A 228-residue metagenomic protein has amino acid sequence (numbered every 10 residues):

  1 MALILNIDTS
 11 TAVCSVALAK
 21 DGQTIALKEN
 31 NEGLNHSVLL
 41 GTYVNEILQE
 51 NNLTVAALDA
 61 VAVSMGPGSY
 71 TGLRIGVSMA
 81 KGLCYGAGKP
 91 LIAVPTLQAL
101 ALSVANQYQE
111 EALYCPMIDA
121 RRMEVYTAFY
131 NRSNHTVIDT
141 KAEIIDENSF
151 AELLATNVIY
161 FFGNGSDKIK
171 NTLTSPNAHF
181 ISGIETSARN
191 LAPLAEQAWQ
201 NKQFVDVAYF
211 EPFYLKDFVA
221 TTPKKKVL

Functional and structural regions predicted by a protein language model:
M1-M65: N-terminal beta-alpha supersecondary unit
Q23, P90-T186, Y214, V219-A220 (+1 more regions): Surface "functional belts" at beta-alpha junctions
N31-T42, Y70, R74, S78 (+2 more regions): Residues at secondary-structure transition points
I47-N51, G86, V104, A188-W199: Stable alpha-helical structural segments in soluble proteins, enriched in small hydrophobic residues
Q49-A57, Y85-V94, Q109-A112: Phosphate-handling active-site elements
A62-T96: DPxDG-like acidic metal-binding loop motif
I181-L228: Acyltransferase
